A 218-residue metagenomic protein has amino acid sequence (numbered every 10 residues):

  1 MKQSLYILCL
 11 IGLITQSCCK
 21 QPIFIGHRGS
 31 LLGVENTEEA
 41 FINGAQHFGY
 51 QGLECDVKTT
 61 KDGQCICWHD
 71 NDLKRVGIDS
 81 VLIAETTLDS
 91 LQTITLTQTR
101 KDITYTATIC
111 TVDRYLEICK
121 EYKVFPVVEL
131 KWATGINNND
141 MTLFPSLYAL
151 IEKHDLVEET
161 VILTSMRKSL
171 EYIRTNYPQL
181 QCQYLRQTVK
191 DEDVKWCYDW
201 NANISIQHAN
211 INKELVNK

Functional and structural regions predicted by a protein language model:
M1-P22: Bacterial Sec-dependent N-terminal signal peptides
C18-K218: Phosphate-group recognition and catalysis centered on beta-loop-alpha active-site segments
